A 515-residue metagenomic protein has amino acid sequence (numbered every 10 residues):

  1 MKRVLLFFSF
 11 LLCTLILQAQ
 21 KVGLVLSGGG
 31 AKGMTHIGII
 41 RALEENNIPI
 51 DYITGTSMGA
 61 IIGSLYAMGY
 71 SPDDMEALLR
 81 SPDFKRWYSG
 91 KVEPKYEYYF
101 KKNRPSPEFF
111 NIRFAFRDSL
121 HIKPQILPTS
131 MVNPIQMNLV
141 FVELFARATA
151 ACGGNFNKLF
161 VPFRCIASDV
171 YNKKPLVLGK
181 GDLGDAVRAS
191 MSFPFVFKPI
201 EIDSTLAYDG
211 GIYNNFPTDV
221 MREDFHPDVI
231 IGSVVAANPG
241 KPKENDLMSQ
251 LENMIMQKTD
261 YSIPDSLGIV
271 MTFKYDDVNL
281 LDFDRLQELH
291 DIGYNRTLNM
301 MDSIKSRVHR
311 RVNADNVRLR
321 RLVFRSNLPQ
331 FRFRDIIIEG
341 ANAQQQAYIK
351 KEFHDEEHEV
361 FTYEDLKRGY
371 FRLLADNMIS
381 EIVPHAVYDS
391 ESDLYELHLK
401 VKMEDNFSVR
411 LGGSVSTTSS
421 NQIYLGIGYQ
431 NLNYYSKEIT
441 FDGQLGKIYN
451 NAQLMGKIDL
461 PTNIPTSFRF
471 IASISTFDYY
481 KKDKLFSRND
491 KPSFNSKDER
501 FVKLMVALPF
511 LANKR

Functional and structural regions predicted by a protein language model:
K2-R3, F7, I292, D389: Long alpha-helical, hydrophobic tracts
V4, R285-L286, T440-D442: Composition- and surface-driven signal marking solvent-exposed, interaction-prone regions in large proteins
V4-L17: Sec-dependent N-terminal signal peptides
T14, V161-F163, S473: Mobile beta-alpha loop/short-helix "lid" or hinge segments that flank ligand
Q18-T56, S64-F371, A375-S380, A386-V387 (+1 more regions): Patatin-like phospholipase
E364, G369, A375, E381-R515: Gram-negative/organellar outer-membrane beta-barrel architecture
